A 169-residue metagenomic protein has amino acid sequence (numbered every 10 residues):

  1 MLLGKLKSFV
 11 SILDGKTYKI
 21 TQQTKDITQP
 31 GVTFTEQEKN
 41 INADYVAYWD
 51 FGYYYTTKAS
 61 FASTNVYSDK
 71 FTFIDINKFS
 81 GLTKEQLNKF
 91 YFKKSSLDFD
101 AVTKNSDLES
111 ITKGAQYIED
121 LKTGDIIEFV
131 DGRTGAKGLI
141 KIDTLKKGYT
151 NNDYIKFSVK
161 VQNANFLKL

Functional and structural regions predicted by a protein language model:
M1-A115, K168-L169: N-terminal "domain-start" segment
Q22, Q29, E36, Y53 (+3 more regions): Surface-exposed beta-strand edges and flanking loops
T64, T134, I140-I142, D153 (+1 more regions): Generic detector of ordered, mature protein regions
K94-G148, Q162-A164: Acidic, glycine-rich flexible loop segments
N151-L169: Short solvent-exposed strand/turn elements
